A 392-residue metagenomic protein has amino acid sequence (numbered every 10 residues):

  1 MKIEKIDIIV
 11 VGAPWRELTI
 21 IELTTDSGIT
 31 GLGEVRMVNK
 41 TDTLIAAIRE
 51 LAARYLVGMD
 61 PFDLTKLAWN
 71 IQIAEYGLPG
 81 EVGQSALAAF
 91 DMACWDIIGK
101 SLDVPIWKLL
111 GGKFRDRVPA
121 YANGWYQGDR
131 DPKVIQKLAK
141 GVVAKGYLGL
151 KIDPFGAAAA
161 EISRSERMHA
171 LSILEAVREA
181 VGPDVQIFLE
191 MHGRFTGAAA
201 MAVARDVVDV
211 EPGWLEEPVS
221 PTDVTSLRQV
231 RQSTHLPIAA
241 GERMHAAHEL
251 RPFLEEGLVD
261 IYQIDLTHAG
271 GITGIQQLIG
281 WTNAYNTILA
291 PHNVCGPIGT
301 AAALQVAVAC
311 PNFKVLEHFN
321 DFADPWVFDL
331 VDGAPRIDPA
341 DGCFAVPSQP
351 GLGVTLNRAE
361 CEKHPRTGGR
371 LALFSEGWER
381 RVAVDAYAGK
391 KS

Functional and structural regions predicted by a protein language model:
M1-L32, R36-M37, D321-L330, D385-Y387: Structured beta-strand/loop patches that form or line metal/cofactor-binding pockets in enzymes
I3, G28, A52, F90 (+8 more regions): Conserved, mostly hydrophobic/aromatic
L23, E50-A52, K66, T222-G351 (+1 more regions): Shared catalytic-loop signature of beta/alpha-barrel
T24-L102, A323, D385-K391: Metal- or metallocofactor-binding catalytic centers and their adjacent structured scaffolds across diverse enzyme
L87, E166, L189-T196, E216-V219 (+3 more regions): Glycine- and other small-residue-rich loops at beta-strand/loop junctions that grip anionic moieties
D91-G128: Glycine-rich, aromatic-flanked loop segments that form ligand/cofactor-binding clefts across common enzyme folds
R117, Y121, W125-T234: Metal-dependent enolase-superfamily TIM-barrel catalytic cores that perform enediolate-based chemistry
L352-S392: Extended hydrophobic packing segments that form well-structured cores
